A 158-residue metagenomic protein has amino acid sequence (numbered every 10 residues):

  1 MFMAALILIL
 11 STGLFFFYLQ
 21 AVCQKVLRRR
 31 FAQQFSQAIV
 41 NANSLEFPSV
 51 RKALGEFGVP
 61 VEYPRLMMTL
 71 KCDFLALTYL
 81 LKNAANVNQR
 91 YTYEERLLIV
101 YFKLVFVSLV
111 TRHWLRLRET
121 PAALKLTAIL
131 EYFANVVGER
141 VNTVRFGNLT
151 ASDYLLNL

Functional and structural regions predicted by a protein language model:
M1-A5, I9, Q37-S44, P48-R51 (+2 more regions): Membrane-targeting and insertion segments and their boundary/processing signals
M1-Q34: N-terminal signal-anchor transmembrane alpha helix of single-pass membrane proteins, serving as the membrane-anchoring
Q24-C72: Elongated extramembrane "stalk/tether" segments
F31, F35, V50, L77 (+4 more regions): Generic structural signal of hydrophobic/aromatic residues within well-ordered alpha-helices of folded domains
Q37, L45, E62-R65, T69-A76 (+3 more regions): Charged, amphipathic alpha-helical oligomerization/scaffolding segments
S49-G58, L77-N88, T111-R118, R140-V144: Secondary-structure edge/capping motif, primarily at the C-terminal ends of alpha-helices and the immediately following
G58-V61, K71-L104: Amphipathic alpha-helical interaction modules
R90-L158: Cytosol-/stroma-facing membrane-proximal "stalk/adaptor" domains immediately downstream of transmembrane anchors
